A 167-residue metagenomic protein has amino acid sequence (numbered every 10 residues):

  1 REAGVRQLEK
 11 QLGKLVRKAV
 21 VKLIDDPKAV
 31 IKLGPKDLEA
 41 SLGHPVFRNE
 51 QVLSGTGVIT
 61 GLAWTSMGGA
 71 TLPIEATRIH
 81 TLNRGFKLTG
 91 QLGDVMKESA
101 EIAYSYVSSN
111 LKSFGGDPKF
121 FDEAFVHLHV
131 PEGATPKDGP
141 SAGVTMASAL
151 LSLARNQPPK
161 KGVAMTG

Functional and structural regions predicted by a protein language model:
R1-R6: A short helix-loop-helix "switch/interaction" segment in the helical subdomain of ASCE P-loop NTPases
K10-G167: Conserved P-loop NTPase/AAA+ ATPase motor core
